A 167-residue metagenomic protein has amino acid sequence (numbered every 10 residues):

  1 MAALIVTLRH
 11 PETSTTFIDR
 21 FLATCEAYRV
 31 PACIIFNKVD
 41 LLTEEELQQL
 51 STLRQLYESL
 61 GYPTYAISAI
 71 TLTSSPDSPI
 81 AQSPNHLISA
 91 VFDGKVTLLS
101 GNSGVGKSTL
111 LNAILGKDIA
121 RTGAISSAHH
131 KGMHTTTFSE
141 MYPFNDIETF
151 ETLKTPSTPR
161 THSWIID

Functional and structural regions predicted by a protein language model:
M1, T16, V30-A32, V39 (+4 more regions): Helix-rich effector regions associated with P-loop NTPase G domains
M1-H10, A23-Y28, D167: Inter-motif core of Ras-like GTPase G domains
T7, N37-K38, A69: Cofactor-binding loop segments of dinucleotide-utilizing enzymes, especially the Rossmann-like FAD- and NAD(P)+-binding
R9-T13, L41-L42: Short acidic, S/G/P-rich loop/turn micro-motifs used as interaction or catalytic elements
T13-F17, F21, Q49, L53 (+3 more regions): Helical mechanochemical/support elements of P-loop NTPase systems and associated helical scaffolds
L41-V105: Canonical P-loop GTPase G-domain recognition
K107-G123: A conserved segment at the C-terminal end of the G1
